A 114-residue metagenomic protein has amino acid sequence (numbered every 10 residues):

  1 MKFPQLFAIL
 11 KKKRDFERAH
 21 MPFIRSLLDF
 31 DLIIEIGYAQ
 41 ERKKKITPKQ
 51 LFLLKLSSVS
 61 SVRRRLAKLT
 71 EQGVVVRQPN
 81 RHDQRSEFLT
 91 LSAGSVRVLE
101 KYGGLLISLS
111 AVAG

Functional and structural regions predicted by a protein language model:
M1-P4: General nucleic-acid-binding
F7-I34: Short alpha-helical segments that sit at the start of domains
R14-E17, E100-G114: Amphipathic alpha-helical dimerization/coiled-coil segments that flank or bridge DNA-binding/regulatory modules
E35-A39: Short amphipathic alpha-helical elements of helix-turn-helix/winged-helix folds
R42-L53: Short acidic, hydrophobic short linear motifs in intrinsically disordered regions
L56-E71: Short amphipathic alpha-helical interaction segments
T70-N80: A short, conserved structural fragment
N80-G103: Short, cationic-aromatic polyanion-contact patches
